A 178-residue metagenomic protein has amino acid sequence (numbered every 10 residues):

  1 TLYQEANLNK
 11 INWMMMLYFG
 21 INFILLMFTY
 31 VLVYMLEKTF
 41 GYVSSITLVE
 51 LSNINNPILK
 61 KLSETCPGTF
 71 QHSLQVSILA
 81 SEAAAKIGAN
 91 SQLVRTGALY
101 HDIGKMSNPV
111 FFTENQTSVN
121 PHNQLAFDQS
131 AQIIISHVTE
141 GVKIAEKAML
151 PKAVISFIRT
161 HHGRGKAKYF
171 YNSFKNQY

Functional and structural regions predicted by a protein language model:
T1-L17: Transmembrane helix-loop junctions at the membrane interface of multipass transporters and ion channels
Q4-A6, Y34, K38-I46: Transmembrane helix-loop junctions in multipass membrane proteins, especially transporters and channels
N12-K38: Alpha-helical membrane-embedded segments
M14, V43-I46, L79, I155: Active-site lining segments that contact anionic ligands and/or coordinate catalytic metals
I46-T65: Membrane-cytosol interface motif
L59-Y178: Divalent metal-dependent catalytic cores for phosphoryl transfer on phosphate-bearing substrates
